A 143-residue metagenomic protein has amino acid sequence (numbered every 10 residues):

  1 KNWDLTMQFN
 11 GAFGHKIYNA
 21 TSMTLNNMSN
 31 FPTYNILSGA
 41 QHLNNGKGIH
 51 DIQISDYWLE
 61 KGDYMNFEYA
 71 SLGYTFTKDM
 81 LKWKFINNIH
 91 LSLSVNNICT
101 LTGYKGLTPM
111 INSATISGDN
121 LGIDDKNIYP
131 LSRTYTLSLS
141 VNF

Functional and structural regions predicted by a protein language model:
K1, F67-L72, R133-L139: Hydrophobic, lipid-facing positions within transmembrane beta-strands of outer-membrane proteins
N2-M7, D79: Repeated loop/turn-to-beta-strand initiation elements of outer-membrane beta-barrel proteins
D4-T6, F13-I17, C99-G103: Flexible loop/turn segments at secondary-structure boundaries
L5, K16, A20, R133 (+1 more regions): A broad, low-amplitude sensor of folded, mature protein cores
M7, L91-L93, L139: Membrane-embedded beta-strand positions of outer-membrane beta-barrel proteins
Q8-N10, N96, N142: Structured loops at beta-to-helix junctions and adjacent beta-edge loops in soluble globular domains
A12-H90, S94-N96, L121: Extracytoplasmic gating/loop element in the C-terminal half of outer-membrane beta-barrel translocons and assembly
I52, T102-F143: C-terminal beta-signal and terminal closure region of outer-membrane beta-barrel proteins
